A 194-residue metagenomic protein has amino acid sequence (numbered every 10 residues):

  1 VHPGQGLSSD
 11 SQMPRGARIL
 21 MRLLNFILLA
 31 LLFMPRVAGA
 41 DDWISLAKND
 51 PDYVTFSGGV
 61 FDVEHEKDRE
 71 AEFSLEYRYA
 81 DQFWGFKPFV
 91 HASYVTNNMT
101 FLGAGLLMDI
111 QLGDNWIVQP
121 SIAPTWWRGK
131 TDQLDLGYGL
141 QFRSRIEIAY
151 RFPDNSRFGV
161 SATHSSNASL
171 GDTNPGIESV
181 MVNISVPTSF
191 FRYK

Functional and structural regions predicted by a protein language model:
V1-K48, F191-K194: Cleavable N-terminal export/targeting peptides
D52-D62, G85-T96, P120-W126, S161-S166: Transmembrane beta-strand segments that form the barrel wall of outer-membrane beta-barrel proteins
V60-A71, A92-G103, L112-D114, Q133 (+1 more regions): Solvent-exposed loop/turn segments connecting transmembrane beta-strands in outer-membrane beta-barrel proteins
A71-L75, F86, T100-A104, F142-I146 (+1 more regions): Hydrophobic, lipid-facing positions within transmembrane beta-strands of outer-membrane proteins
Y77-D81, M108-I110, Y150, H164 (+1 more regions): Residue-level signature of outer-membrane beta-barrel architecture
Q82-K87, D114-V118, D154-V160, T188-K194: Repeated loop/turn-to-beta-strand initiation elements of outer-membrane beta-barrel proteins
Q119-R145, A149, S156-T173: Outer-membrane beta-barrel translocator/channel fold
P175-K194: Outer-membrane beta-barrel "beta-signal"
